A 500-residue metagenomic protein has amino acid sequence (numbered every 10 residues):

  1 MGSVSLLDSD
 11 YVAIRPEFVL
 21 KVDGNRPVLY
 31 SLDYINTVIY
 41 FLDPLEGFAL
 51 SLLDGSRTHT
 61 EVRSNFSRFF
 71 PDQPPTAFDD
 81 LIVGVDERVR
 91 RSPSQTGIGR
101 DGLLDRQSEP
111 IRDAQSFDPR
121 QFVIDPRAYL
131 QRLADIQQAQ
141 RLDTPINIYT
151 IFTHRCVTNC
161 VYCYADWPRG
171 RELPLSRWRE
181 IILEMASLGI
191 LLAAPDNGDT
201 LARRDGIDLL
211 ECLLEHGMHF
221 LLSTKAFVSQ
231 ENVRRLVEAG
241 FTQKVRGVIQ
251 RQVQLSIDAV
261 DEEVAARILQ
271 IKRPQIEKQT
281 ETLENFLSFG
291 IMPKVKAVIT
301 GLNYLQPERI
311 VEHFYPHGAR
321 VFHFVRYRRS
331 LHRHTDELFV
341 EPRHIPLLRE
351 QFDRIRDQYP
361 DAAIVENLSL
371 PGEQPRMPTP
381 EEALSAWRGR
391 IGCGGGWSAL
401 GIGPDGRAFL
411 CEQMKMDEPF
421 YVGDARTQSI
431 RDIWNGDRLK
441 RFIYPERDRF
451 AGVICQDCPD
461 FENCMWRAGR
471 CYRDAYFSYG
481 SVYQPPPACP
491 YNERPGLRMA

Functional and structural regions predicted by a protein language model:
M1-G2, E17-K21, L173, H216 (+3 more regions): Radical SAM enzyme [4Fe-4S]-AdoMet core and its adjacent flexible, acidic and glycine-rich loops/tails across
M1-Y34: Long, low-complexity, charged/polar intrinsically disordered regions in eukaryotic proteins
V4, D10-A13, R407, Q413-A500: Flexible mid-to-C-terminal extensions adjoining Fe-S/redox cofactors in radical SAM and related proteins
I35-I148: Long, charge-rich, low-complexity alpha-helical segments
F70, D80, P110-K244, V248-R251 (+1 more regions): Conserved alpha-helical substructure of the radical SAM core
Q121-P145, Q374-E382, D424-I454: Short, charged low-complexity linear segments at domain edges
R155, N159, C163-D166, G396 (+4 more regions): Cys/His-rich metal-chelating microdomains
G198, A226, D258, Y327 (+1 more regions): Flexible loop residues that form catalytic and substrate-binding hotspots at small-molecule/glycan-binding clefts
